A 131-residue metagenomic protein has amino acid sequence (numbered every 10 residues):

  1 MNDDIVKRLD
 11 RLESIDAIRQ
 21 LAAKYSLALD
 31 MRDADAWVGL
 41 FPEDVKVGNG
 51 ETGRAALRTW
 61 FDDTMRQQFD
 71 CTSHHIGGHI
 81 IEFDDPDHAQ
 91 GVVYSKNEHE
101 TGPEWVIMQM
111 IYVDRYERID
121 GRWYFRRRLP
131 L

Functional and structural regions predicted by a protein language model:
M1-L27, M31, G39, E43 (+1 more regions): Short, low-complexity N-terminal intrinsically disordered segments enriched in polar/charged residues
I15, S95-N97, W105-V106, Y124: A structural preference for long, well-packed, hydrophobic secondary-structure segments
M31-T101: A solvent-exposed, acidic/Ser-Thr-rich amphipathic alpha-helical stretch
Q68, E104-W105, E117: Short aromatic-glycine motifs in intrinsically disordered, low-complexity regions
H74-I76, I107-Y112: Short, surface-exposed coil-to-beta transition loops
Q90, Q109-L131: Short beta-strand edge/turn micro-motifs at domain boundaries
